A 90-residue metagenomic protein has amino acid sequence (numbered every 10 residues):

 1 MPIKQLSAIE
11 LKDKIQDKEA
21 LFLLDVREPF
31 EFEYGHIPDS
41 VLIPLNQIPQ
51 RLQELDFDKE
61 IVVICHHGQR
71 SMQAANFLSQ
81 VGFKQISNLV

Functional and structural regions predicted by a protein language model:
M1-F22, V26-Y34: Flexible, polar/low-complexity N-terminal or interdomain linker segments that lie immediately upstream of folded
P2, A20, D39, D58 (+1 more regions): A generic structural signal for alpha->beta connector loops
L6, I43-P44: Short acidic-hydrophobic, aromatic-tinged amphipathic segments that line or gate anion-handling sites
K12-I15, L21, L45-V63: Mobile, glycine- and charge-enriched loop segments and immediately flanking short secondary-structure elements within
L24-D25, S40, L78: Conserved small-residue
F30-F32, P49, S71: Glycine-rich nucleotide phosphate-binding loop and flanking beta-alpha elements of Rossmann-like dinucleotide-binding
F32-P38, L52-L55: Short loop/helix-cap segments at secondary-structure boundaries that form the rim of catalytic
L52-V90: Catalytic cysteine-centered active loop of the rhodanese-like fold, especially the PTP/DSP P-loop
